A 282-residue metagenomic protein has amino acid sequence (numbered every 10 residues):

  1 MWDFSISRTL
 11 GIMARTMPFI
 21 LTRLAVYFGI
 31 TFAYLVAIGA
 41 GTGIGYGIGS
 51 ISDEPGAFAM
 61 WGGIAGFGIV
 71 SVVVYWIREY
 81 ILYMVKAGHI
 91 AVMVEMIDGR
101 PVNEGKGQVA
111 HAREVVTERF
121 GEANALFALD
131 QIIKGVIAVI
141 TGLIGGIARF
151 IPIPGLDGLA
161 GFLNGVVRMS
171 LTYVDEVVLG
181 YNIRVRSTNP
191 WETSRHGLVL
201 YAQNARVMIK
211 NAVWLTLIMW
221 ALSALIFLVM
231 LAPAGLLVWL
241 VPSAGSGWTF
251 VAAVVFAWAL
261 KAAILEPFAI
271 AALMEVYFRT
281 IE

Functional and structural regions predicted by a protein language model:
M1-W220, L240, W248, V255-E282: Helix-coil boundary and N-terminal low-complexity module in membrane systems
L217-L237: Bilayer-spanning, highly hydrophobic alpha-helical transmembrane segments
P233-F250: Extracellular/periplasmic helix-loop-helix junctions in multi-pass membrane proteins
